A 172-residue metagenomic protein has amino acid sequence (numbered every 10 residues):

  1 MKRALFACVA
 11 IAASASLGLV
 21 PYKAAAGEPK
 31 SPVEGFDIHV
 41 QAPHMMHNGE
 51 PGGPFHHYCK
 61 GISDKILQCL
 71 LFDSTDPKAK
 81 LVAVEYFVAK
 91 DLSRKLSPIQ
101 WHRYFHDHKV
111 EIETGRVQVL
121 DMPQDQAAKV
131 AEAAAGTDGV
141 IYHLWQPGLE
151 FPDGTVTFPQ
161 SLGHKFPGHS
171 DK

Functional and structural regions predicted by a protein language model:
M1, A13-A15, F36, T137: Terminal low-complexity, poorly structured segments
M1-C8: Bacterial N-terminal signal peptides that target proteins for export
C8-G18: Bacterial N-terminal signal peptides
V20-I66, P77, Q124, K129-K172: N-terminal domain-onset segments
T75-E150: An exposed acidic His-Trp-rich patch
